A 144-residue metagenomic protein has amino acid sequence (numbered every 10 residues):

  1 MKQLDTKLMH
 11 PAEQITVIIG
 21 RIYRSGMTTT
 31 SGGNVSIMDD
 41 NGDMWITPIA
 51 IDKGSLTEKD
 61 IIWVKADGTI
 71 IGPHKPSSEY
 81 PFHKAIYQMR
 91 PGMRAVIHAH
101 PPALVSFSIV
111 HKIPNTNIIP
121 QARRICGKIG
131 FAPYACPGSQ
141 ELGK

Functional and structural regions predicted by a protein language model:
M1-K144: Glycine-rich flexible loops
